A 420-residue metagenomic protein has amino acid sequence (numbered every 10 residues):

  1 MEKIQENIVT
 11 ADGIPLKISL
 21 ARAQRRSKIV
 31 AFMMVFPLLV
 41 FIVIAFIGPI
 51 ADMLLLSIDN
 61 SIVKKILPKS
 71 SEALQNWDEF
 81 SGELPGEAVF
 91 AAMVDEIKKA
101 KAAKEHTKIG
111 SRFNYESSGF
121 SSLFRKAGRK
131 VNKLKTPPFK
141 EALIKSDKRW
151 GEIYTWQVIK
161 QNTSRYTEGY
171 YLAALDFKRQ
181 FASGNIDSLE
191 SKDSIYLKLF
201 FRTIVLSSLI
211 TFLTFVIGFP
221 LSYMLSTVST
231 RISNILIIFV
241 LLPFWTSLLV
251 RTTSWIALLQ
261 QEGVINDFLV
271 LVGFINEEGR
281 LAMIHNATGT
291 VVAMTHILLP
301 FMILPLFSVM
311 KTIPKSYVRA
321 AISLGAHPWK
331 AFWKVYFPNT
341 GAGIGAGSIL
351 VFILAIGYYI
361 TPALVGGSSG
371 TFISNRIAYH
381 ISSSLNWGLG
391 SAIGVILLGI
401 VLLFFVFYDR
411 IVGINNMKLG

Functional and structural regions predicted by a protein language model:
M1-M33, D52-L197: Membrane-topology segments of multi-pass transport proteins
L16-S19, A23, D52, L209-L241 (+5 more regions): Transmembrane-helix boundary motif in ABC transporter permease subunits
K17-Q24, R251-T295, V365-S368: Membrane-interfacial helix termini and adjacent extracytoplasmic/periplasmic loops of multi-pass transporters
M33-V35, Q161, I195-L206, V270-F301 (+2 more regions): Loop-to-helix entry region at the N-terminal start of transmembrane alpha-helices in multi-pass membrane transporters
P37-V40, H296, M302-F307, P314 (+2 more regions): Transmembrane alpha-helices
K64-A73, A363, S368-D409: Interhelical loop and adjacent transmembrane-helix boundary motif in polytopic membrane transport permeases
D193-M224, F337: Transmembrane alpha-helix signature in integral membrane proteins
F307-V318, I322, S391-G420: C-terminal transmembrane helix and the adjacent membrane-cytosol boundary/short C-terminal tail of inner/organellar
